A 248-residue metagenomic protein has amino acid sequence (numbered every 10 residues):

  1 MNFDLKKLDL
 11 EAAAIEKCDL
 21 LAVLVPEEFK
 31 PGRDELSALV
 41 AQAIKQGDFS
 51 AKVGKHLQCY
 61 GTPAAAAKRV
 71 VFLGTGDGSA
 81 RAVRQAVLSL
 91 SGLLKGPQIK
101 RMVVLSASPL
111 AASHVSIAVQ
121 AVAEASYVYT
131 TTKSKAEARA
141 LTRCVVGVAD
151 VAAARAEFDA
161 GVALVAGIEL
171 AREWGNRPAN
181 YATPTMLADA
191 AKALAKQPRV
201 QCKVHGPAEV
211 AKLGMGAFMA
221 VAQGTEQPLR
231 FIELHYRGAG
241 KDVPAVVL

Functional and structural regions predicted by a protein language model:
M1-L248: Short amphipathic alpha-helical segment within the helicase RecA-like ATPase core that mediates nucleic-acid
